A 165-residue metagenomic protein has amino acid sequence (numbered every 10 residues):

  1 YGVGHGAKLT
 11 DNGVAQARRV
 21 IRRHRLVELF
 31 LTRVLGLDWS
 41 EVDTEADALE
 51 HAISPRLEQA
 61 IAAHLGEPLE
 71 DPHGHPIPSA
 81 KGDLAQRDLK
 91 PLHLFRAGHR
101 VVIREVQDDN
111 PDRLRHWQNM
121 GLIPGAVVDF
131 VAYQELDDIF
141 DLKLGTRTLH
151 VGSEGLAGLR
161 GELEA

Functional and structural regions predicted by a protein language model:
Y1-G2, F130: Short beta-strand "wing" residues that participate in macromolecule-binding interfaces
G2-H24: Basic, amphipathic "hinge/linker" alpha-helix immediately C-terminal to the N-terminal HTH DNA-binding motif
A7, D47, A132: Positions that flank functional sites
Q16-V20, E45, I61, W117: A structural signal for short hydrophobic/aromatic patches embedded in well-ordered alpha helices
R23-R25, D38-S40, F95-G98, L136: Short flexible coil/turn linkers enriched for glycine and charged/polar residues that connect secondary-structure
H24-E58: Ordered, amphipathic secondary-structure segments that act as subunit-interaction surfaces in large macromolecular
E50-A157: Mid-protein regulatory/catalytic core that forms ligand/cofactor-binding pockets and protein-protein interaction
L163-A165: Intrinsically disordered, low-complexity, charged/polar segments
